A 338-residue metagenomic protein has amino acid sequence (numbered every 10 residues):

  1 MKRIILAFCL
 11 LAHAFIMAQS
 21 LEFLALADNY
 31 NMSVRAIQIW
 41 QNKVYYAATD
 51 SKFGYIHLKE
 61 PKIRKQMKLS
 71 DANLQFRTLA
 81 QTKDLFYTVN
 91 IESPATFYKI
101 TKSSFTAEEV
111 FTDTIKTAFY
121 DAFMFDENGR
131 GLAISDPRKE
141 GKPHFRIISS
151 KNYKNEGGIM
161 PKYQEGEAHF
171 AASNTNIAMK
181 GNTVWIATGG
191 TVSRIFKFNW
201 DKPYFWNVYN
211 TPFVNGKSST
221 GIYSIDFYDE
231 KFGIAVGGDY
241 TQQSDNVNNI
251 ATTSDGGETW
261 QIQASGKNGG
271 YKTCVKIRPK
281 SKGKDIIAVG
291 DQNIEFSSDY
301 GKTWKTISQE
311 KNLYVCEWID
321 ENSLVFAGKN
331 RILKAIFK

Functional and structural regions predicted by a protein language model:
M1-F23: Bacterial Sec-dependent N-terminal signal peptides
L21-A25, D50-K68, A95, K99-I115 (+7 more regions): Asp-box/BNR beta-propeller loop motif
L26-S51: Beta-strand-rich domains and repeat architectures in extracellular enzymes and scaffolds, especially beta-propellers
S33-A36, N73-A80, K116-M124, S173 (+3 more regions): Repeated scaffold domains used in trafficking and secretory/extracellular systems, primarily beta-propellers
K43-Y45, L85-Y87, G129-A133, T183-W185 (+3 more regions): Entry beta-strands of beta-propeller and related beta-repeat scaffolds
A48-T49, V89-I91, A133-P137, A187-G190 (+3 more regions): Recurrent small/Gly-Pro-centered beta-turn motifs in extracellular repeat architectures
A264-F296: Loop/turn-rich, solvent-exposed surfaces of beta-rich toroidal or solenoidal domains
W318-K338: Blade-level signature of beta-propeller repeat domains, shared across WD40, Kelch, NHL, RCC1 and BNR/Asp-box propellers
